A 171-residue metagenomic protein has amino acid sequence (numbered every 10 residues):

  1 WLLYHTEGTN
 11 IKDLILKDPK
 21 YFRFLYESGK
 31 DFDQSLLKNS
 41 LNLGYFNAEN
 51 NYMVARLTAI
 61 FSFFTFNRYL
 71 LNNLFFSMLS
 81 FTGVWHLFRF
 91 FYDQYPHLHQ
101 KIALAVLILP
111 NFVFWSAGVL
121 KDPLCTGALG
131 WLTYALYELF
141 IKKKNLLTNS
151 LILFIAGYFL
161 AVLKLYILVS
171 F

Functional and structural regions predicted by a protein language model:
W1-N39: Extracytoplasmic loop-helix module adjacent to an early transmembrane segment
Q34-F75: Juxtamembrane segments of multi-pass membrane glycosylation machinery that transfer sugars from lipid-linked donors
L71-Q94: Transmembrane-helix motifs of polytopic, lipid-linked glycan transferases
F91-H97, L132-T148: Membrane-interface transmembrane helices that cradle and orient dolichyl/undecaprenyl
A103-L109: Transmembrane and membrane-interface helices of multi-pass, inner-membrane envelope-modifying transferases
V113-F114, T148-L168: Membrane-interface alpha helices of multi-pass inner-membrane proteins
G118-P123: Short acidic/glycine- and proline-prone juxtamembrane loop motifs at membrane-interface regions of multi-pass membrane
